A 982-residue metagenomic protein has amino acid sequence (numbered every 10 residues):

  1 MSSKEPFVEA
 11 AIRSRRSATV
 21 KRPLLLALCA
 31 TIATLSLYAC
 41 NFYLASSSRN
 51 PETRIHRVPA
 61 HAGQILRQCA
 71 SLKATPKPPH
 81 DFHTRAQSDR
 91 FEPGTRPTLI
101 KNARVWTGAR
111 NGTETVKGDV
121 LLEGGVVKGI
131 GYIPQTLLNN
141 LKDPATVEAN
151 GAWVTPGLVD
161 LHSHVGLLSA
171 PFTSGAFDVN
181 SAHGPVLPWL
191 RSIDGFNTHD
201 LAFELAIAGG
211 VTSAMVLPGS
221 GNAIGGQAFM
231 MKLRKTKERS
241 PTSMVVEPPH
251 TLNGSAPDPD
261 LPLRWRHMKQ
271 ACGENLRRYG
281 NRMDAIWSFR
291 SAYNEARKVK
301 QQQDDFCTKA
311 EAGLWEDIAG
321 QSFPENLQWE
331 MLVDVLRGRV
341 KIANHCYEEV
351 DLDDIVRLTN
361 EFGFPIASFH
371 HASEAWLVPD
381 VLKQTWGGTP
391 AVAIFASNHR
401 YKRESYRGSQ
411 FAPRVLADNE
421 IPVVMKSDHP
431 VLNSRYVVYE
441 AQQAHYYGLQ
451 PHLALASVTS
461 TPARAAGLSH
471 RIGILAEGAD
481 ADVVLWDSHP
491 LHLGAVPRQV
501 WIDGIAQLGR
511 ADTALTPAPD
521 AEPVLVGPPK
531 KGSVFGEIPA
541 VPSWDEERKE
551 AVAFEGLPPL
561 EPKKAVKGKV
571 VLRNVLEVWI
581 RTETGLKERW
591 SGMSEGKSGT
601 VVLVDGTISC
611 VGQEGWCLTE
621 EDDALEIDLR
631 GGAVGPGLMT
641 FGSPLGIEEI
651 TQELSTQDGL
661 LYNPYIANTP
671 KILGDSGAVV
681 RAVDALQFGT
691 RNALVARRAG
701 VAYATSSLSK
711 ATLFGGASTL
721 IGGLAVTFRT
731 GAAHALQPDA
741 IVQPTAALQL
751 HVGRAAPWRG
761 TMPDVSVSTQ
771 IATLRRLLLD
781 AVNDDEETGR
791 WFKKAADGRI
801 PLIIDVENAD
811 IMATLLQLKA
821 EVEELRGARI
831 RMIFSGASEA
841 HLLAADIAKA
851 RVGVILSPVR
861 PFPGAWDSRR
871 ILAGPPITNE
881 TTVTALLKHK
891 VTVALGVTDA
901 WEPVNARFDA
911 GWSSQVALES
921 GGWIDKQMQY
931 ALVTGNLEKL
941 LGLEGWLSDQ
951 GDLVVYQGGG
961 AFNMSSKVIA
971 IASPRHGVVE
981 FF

Functional and structural regions predicted by a protein language model:
M1-V20: Short, low-complexity, Lys/Arg-enriched N-terminal segments of secretory-pathway carbohydrate enzymes
R15-R16, L37-E52, G63-Q64, C69 (+20 more regions): His/Asp/Glu-enriched, well-ordered alpha-helical/loop segment that forms or immediately abuts the divalent-metal
L24-N41: Hydrophobic membrane-insertion alpha-helices, especially the h-region of bacterial N-terminal signal peptides
L25, A202, I207-I366, V496-P497 (+4 more regions): Polyanionic/metal-chelating signatures
Y43-L44, H80-A86, R90-P97, V105 (+5 more regions): Histidine-rich, glycine-flanked metal-binding segment
E52, R191-S192, R278, C307-F411 (+13 more regions): Active-site core of metal-dependent hydrolases
R96-T98, L137-I193, A208, V570 (+1 more regions): Replace "His-x-His-based motif
A103, V120, G125, G151 (+21 more regions): Divalent metal-coordination and catalytic microenvironments
